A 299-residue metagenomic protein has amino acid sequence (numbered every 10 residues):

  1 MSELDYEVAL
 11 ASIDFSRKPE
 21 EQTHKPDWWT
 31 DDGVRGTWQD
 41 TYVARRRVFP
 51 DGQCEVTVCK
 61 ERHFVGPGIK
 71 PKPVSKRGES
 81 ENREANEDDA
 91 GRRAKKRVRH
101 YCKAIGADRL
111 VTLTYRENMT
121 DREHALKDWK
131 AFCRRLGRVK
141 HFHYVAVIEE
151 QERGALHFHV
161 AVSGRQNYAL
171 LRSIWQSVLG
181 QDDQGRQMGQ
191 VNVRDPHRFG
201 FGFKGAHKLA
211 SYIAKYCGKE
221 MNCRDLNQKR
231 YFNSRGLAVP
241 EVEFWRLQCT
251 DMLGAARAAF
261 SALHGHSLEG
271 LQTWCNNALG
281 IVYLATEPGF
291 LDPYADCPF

Functional and structural regions predicted by a protein language model:
M1-G154, G164-F299: Right-hand nucleic-acid polymerase module
